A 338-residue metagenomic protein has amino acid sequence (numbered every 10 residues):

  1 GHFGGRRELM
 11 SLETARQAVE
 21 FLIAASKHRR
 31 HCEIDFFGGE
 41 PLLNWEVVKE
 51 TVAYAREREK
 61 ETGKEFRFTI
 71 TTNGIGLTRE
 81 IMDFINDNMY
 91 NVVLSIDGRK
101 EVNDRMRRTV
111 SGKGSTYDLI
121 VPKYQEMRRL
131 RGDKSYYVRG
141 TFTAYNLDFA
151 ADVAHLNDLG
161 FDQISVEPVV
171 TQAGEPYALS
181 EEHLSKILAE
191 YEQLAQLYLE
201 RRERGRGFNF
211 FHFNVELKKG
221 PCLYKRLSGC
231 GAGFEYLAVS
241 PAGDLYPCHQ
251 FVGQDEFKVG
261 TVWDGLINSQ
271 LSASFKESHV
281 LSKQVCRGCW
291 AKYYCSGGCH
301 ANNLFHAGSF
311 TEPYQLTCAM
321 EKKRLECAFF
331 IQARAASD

Functional and structural regions predicted by a protein language model:
G1-L12: Canonical Radical SAM [4Fe-4S] cluster-binding loop centered on the CxxxCxxC motif and its immediate flanking residues
L12-D35, N44-V169: Radical SAM/AdoMet-radical enzyme domain recognition
E40-L43, G233, C286, K292-Y294: Cysteine-centered iron-sulfur cluster-binding motifs in ferredoxin-type domains/subunits of redox enzymes
E101-V121, Q125, R129-Y236, S240 (+1 more regions): Radical SAM enzyme [4Fe-4S]-AdoMet core and its adjacent flexible, acidic and glycine-rich loops/tails across
V252-D338: Flexible mid-to-C-terminal extensions adjoining Fe-S/redox cofactors in radical SAM and related proteins
